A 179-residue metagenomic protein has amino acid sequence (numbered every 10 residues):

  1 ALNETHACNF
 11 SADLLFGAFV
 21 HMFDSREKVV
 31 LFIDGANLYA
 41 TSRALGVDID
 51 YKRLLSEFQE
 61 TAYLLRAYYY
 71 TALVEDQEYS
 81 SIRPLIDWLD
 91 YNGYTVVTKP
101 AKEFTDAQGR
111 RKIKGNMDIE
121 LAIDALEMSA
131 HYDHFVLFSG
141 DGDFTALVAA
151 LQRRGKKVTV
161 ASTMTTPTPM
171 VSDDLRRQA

Functional and structural regions predicted by a protein language model:
L2-A7: Extreme N-terminal basic, low-complexity initiation segments that serve as generic localization/processing leaders
N9-M117, G142, K157, M164-P167: Domain-level signal for Mg2+-assisted phosphodiester chemistry and nucleotide/NA-binding surfaces in nucleic-acid
Y63-L65, H131, Q178: Short loop/turn motifs at secondary-structure junctions
D90, Q152-R154, R176: Anion (oxyanion) recognition and catalysis
A107-G140: Internal catalytic-core helix/loop-beta-alpha segment that presents or stabilizes conserved functional determinants
H134-K157, A161-T163: Acidic, metal-binding active-site segment of PIN/NYN-like and related structure-specific nucleases
T165-R177: Short, glycine/polar-rich helix-capping loops at beta-to-alpha or helix-loop-helix junctions that flank or form
